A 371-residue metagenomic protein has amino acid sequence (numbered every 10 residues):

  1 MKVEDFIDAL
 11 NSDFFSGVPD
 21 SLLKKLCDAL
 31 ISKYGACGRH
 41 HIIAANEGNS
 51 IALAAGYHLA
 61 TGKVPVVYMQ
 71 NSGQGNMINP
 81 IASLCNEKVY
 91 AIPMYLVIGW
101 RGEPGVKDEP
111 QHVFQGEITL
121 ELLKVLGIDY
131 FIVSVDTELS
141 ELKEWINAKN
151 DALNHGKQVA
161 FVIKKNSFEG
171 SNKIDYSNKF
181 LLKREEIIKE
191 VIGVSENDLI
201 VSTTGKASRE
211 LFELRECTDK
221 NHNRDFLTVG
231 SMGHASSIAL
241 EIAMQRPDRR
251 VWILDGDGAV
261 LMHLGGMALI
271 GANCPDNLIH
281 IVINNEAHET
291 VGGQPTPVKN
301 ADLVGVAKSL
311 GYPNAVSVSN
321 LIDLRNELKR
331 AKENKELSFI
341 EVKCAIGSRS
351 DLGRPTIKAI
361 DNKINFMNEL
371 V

Functional and structural regions predicted by a protein language model:
M1-K124, I128, I132-L240, M244-R249 (+5 more regions): Thiamine diphosphate
M69-S72, R249-V260, G265-M267: DG-centered beta-turn motif at the end of beta-strands
Q74, A207-S208, H234, G258-L261 (+2 more regions): Short, catalytically relevant binding-site loops at active-site mouths
A82, A91-M94, H263-N284: A short alpha/beta connector and helix-capping loop motif
I146, N150, N320-E333: A short, acidic, amphipathic alpha-helical segment used as a generic capping/interface helix at domain edges
I163, L254-D257, I283, I340-V342: Active-site flanking residues adjacent to catalytic metal/cofactor-binding acidic residues
Q245-D255, C274-N277: Phosphate-handling active-site elements
I279-G311, S317: A contiguous pocket-lining binding segment that forms or flanks enzyme active sites
